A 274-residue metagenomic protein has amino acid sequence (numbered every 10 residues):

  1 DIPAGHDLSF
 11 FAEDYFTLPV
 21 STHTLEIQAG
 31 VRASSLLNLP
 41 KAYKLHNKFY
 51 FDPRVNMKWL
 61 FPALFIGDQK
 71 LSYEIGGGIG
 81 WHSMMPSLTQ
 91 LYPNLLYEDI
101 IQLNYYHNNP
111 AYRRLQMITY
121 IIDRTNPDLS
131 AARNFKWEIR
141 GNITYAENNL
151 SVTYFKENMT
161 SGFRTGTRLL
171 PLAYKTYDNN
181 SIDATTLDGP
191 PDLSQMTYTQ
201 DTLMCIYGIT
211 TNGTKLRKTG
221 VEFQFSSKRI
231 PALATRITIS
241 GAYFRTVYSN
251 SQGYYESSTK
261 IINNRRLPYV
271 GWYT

Functional and structural regions predicted by a protein language model:
D1, L39-N47, L88-N94, Y154 (+3 more regions): Outer-membrane beta-barrel translocator domains and adjoining extracellular loop/strand segments of Gram-negative
I2-H6, Y43-Y50, D128-R133, T211-R217 (+1 more regions): Replace "Gram-negative outer membrane beta-barrel proteins" with "bacterial and organellar outer membrane beta-barrel
P3-G5, W81-M159, I182-G189, M204-R229: Outer-membrane beta-barrel signature, preferentially recognizing the C-terminal barrel domain of Gram-negative
P3-Y43, N47-P62, N134, I237-T238: Surface-exposed extracellular loop regions of Gram-negative outer-membrane beta-barrel proteins
H6-A12, A33-S35, F51-M57, I75 (+5 more regions): Hydrophobic, lipid-facing positions within transmembrane beta-strands of outer-membrane proteins
L8, V31-L39, W59-F61, I79-M85 (+5 more regions): Transmembrane beta-strands of outer-membrane beta-barrel pores
S21, N158, T176-T274: Gram-negative outer-membrane beta-barrel transporters
L25-V31, P53, L71-G77, I139 (+3 more regions): Transmembrane beta-strands of outer-membrane beta-barrel proteins
